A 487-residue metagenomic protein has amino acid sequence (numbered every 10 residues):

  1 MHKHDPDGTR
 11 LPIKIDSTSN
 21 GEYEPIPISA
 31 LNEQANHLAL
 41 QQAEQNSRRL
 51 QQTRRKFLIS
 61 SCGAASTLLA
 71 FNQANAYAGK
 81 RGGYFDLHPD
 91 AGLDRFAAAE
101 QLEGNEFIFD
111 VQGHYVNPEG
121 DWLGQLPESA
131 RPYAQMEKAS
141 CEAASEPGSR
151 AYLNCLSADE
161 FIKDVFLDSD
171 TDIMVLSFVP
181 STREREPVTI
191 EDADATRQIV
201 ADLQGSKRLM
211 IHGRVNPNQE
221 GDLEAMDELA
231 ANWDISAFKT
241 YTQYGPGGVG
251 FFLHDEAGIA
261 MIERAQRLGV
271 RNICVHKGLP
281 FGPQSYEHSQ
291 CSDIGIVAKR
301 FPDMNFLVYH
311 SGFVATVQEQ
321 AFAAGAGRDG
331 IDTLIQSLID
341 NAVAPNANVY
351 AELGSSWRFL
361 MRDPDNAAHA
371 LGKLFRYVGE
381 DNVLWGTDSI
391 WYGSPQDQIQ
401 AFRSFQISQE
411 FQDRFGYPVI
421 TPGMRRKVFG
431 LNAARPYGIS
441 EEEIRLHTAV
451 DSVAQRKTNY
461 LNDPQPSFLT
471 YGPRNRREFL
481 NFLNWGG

Functional and structural regions predicted by a protein language model:
M1-Q52: N-terminal secretory signal peptides
L38-I59, T67-R95: N-terminal twin-arginine translocation
Q51-L69, D94-A99, F107, L123 (+4 more regions): Mid-to-C-terminal alpha-helical segments outside catalytic/metal-binding sites
P89-E128: Replace "His-x-His-based motif
P89-G92, I173, F178-S289: Active-site gating/metal-coordination segments in enzymes
E106, G124-L203: Alpha-helical scaffold segments that flank or form the walls of functional sites
V116-E119, S181-E184, N218-G221, G245-G247 (+4 more regions): Active-site environment of divalent metal-dependent phosphoester hydrolases
S236-A237, G247-W385, E410-V419, F468-G486: Catalytic pocket-lining loop regions of alpha/beta-barrel enzymes, especially the amidohydrolase/enolase/GH5 lineages
